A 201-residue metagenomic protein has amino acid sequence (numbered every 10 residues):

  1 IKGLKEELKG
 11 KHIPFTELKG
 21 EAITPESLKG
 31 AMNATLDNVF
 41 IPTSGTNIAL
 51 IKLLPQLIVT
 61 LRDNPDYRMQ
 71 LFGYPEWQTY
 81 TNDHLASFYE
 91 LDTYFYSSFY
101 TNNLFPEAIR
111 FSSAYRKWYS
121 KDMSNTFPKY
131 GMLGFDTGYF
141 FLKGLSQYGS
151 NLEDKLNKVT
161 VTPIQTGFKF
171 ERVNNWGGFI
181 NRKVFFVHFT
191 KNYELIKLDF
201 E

Functional and structural regions predicted by a protein language model:
I1-E201: Extracytosolic ligand-binding ectodomains
